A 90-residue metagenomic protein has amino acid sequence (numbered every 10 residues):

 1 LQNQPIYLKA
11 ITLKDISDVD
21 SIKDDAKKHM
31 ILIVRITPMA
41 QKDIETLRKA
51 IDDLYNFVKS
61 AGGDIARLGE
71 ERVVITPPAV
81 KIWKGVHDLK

Functional and structural regions predicted by a protein language model:
L1-A26: N-terminal intrinsically disordered, cationic/polar leader segments that include organellar targeting peptides
Y7, K28-L32, E71: A generic structural signal for short beta-strands and their flanking turns/coil linkers
T12-I16, Q41-R48: Ordered, soluble secondary-structure elements with a strong preference for glycine-centered loop motifs and nearby
A26-K27, K59: Anion (oxyanion) recognition and catalysis
V34-Q41: Short hinge/gating elements
L54: Residue-level signature of catalytic and energy-coupling elements of molecular machines, predominantly ATP/GTP-dependent
F57-K90: Helix-rich interaction surfaces within compact, conserved domain-sized segments that mediate assembly or partner
